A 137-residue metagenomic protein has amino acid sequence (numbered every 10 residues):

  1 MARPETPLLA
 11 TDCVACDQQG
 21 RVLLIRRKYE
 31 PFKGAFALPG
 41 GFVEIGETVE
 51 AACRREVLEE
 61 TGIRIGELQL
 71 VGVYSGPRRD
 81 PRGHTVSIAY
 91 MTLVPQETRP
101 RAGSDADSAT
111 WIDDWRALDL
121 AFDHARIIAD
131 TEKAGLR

Functional and structural regions predicted by a protein language model:
M1-A37, R64-I65: N-terminal strand-loop-strand
R27, G40, D114: Active-site donor-binding loop signature of nucleotide-sugar glycosyltransferases
V43-G66, Y74-A134: Unchanged
